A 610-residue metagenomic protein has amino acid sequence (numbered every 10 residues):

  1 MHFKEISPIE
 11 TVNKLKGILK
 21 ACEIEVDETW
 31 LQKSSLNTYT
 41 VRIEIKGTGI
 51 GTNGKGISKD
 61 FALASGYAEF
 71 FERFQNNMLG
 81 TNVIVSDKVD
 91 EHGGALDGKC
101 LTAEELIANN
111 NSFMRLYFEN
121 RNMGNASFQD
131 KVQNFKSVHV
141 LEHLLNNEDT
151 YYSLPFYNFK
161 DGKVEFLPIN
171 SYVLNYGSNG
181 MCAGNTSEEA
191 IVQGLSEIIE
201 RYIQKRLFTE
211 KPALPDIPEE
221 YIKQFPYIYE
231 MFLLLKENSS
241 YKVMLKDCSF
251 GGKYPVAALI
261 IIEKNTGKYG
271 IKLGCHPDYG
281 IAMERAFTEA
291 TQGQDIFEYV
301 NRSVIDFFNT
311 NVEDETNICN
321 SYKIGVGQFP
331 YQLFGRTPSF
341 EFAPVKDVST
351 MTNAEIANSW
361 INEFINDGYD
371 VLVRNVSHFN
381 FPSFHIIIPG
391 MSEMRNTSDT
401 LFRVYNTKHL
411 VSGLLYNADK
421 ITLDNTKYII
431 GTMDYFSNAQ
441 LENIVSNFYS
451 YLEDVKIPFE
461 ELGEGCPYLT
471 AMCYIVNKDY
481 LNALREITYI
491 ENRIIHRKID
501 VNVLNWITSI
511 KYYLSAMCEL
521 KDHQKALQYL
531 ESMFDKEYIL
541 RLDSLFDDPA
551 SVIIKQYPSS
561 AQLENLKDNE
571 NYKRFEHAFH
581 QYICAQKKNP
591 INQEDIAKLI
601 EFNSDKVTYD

Functional and structural regions predicted by a protein language model:
M1-D610: Helix-biased "structured C-terminal domain" signature
